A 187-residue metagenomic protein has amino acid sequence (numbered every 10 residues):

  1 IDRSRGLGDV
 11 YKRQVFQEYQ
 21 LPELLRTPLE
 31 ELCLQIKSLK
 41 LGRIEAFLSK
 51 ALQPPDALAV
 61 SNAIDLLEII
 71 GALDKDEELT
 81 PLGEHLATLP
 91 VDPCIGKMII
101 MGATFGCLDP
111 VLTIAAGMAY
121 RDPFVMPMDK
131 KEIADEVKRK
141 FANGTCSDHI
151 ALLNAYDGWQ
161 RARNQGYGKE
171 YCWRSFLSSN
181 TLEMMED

Functional and structural regions predicted by a protein language model:
I1-Y11: Single conserved hydrophobic/aromatic residue that forms the stacking wall/gate of nucleotide- or nucleobase-binding
G6-G8, F124, G166, L177: Sequence-pattern detector for short linear motifs and compositional/periodic biases rather than a specific fold
L7, A116, N143, D157 (+1 more regions): Feature targets compositionally biased, intrinsically disordered low-complexity regions with long contiguous runs
R13-S147, A151-N154: C-terminal accessory/connector segments of nucleic-acid motor ATPases
H149-D187: Extended acidic/polar alpha-helical scaffold segments
